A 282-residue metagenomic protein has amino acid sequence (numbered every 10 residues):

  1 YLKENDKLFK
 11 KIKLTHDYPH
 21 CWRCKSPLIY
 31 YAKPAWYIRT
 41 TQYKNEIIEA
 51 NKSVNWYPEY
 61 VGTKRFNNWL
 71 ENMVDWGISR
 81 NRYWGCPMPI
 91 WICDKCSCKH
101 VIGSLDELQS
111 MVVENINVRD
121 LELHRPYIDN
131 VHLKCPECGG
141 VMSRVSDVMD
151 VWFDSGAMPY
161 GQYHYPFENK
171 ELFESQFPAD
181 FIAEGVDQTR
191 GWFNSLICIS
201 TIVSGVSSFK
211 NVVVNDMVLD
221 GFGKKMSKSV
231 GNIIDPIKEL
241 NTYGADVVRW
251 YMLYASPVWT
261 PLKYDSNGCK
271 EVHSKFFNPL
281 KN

Functional and structural regions predicted by a protein language model:
Y1-I102, L123-R125, W192, K224 (+2 more regions): Residue patterns forming the tRNA-binding/recognition surfaces of aminoacyl-tRNA synthetases and related DALR
R82-W84, G103, E107-P261: Alpha-helical recognition segments enriched in aromatics with Gly/Pro capping that present substrate-recognition
